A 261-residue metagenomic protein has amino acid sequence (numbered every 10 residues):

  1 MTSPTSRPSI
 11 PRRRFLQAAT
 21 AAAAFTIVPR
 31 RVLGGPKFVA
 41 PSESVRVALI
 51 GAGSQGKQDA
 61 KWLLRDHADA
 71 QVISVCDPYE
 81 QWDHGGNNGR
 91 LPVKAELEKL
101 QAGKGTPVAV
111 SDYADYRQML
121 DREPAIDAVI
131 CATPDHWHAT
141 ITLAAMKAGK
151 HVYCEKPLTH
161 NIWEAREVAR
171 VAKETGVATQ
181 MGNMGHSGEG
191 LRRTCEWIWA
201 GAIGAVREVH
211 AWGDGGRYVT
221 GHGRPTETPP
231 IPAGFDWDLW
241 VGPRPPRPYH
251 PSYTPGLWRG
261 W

Functional and structural regions predicted by a protein language model:
T2-K150, R166-A178: N-terminal glycine-/serine-/threonine-rich beta1-alpha1-beta2 phosphate-ribose binding loop of Rossmann-like
A52, A233-W261: Glycine-rich, aromatic-lined ligand/substrate-binding cores of catalytic and carbohydrate-binding domains
S54, Y79, T133-H136, L158 (+3 more regions): Short, flexible loop/turn elements at secondary-structure junctions
S74-C76, I130, R207-H210, V241: Residues embedded in well-ordered beta-strands within globular domains across many folds
W82-G85, G216-G221, P248-P251: A short beta-to-alpha transition loop/helix N-cap that caps and shapes the active-site region
H151-L239: A contiguous active-site-proximal alpha/beta segment in oxidoreductase catalytic domains
